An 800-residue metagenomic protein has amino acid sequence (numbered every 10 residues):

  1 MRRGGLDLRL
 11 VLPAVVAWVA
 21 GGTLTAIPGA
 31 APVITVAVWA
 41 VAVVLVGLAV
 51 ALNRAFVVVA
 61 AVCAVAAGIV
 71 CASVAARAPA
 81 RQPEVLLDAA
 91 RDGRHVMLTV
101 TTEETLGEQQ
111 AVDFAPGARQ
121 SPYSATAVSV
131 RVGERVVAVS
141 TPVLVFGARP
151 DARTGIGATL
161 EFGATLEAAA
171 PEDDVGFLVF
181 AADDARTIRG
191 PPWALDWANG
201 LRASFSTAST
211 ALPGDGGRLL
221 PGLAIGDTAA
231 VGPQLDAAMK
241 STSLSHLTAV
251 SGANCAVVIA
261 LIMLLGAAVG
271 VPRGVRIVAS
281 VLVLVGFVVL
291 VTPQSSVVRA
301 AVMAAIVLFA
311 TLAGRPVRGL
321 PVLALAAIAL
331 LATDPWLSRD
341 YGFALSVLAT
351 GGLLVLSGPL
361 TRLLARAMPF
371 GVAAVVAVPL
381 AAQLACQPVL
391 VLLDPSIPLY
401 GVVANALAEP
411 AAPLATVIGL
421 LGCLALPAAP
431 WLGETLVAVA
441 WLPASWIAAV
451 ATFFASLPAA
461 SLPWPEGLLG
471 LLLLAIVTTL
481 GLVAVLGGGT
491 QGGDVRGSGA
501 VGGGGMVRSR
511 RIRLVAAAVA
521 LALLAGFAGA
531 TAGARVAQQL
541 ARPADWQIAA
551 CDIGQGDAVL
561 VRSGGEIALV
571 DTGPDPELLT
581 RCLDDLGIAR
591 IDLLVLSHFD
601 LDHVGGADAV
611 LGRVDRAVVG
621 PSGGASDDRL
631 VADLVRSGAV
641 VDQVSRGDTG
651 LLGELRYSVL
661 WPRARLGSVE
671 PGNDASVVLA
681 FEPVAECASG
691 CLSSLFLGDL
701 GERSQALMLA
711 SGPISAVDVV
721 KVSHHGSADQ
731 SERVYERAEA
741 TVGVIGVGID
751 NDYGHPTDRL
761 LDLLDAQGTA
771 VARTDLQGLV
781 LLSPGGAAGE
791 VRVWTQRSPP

Functional and structural regions predicted by a protein language model:
M1-G22, E167, E172-A300, L308 (+6 more regions): Aromatic-rich juxtamembrane segments at the membrane interface
M1-L6, A61-H246, R581, R590-D592 (+4 more regions): Membrane-interface helix/helix-cap signal primarily in integral membrane proteins
M1-L86, F205: N-terminal leader/targeting segments
G5, R149-T154, A158-G163, R189 (+3 more regions): Non-globular, low-confidence helical/coil segments that flank catalytic cores
A26-A31, G68-R91, L337-S338, A525-A549: C-terminal region of N-terminal signal peptides and the immediate post-cleavage residues of exported proteins
G232-G401, E466-L540, P621, Q730-E732 (+2 more regions): Hydrophobic alpha-helical transmembrane segments in multi-pass membrane proteins
L353-A459, E739-G746: Alpha-helical transmembrane segments of multi-pass integral membrane proteins
